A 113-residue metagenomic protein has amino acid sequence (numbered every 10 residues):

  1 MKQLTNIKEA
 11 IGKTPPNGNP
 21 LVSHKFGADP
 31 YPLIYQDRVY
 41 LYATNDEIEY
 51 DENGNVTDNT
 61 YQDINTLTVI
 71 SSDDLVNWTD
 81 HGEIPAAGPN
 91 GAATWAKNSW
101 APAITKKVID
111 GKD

Functional and structural regions predicted by a protein language model:
M1-D113: Carbohydrate-active catalytic/glycan-binding domains of CAZyme proteins, especially the secreted or lumenal ectodomains
